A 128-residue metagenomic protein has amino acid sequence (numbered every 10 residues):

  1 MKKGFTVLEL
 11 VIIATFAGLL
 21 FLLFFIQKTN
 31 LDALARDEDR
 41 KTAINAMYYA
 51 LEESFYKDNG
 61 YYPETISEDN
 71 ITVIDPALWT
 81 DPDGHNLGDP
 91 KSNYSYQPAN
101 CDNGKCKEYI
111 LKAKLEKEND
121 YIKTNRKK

Functional and structural regions predicted by a protein language model:
M1-K28: N-terminal single-pass transmembrane signal-anchor helix
V11, F25, A33, H85-D89: A short linear-motif detector with a strong N-terminal bias
L22, I26-I71: Conserved hydrophobic/amphipathic alpha-helical signal-anchor segments
E52-N119: Extracellular/periplasmic head regions of type IV pilus-like filament subunits
N119-K128: Low-complexity, S/T/G/P-rich flexible repeat/linker segments used as non-globular hinges and stalks within
